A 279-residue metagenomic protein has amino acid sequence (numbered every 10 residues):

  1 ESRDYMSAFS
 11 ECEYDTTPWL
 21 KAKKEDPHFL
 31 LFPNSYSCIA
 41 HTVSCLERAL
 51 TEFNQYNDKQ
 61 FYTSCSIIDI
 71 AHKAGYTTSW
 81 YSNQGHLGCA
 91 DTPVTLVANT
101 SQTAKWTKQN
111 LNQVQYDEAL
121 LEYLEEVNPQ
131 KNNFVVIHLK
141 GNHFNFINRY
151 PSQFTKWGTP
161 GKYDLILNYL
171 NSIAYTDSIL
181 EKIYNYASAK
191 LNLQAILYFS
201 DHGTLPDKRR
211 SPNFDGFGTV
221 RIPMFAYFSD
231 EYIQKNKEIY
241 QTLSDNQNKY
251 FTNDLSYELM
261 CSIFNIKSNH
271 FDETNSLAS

Functional and structural regions predicted by a protein language model:
E1-D4, L20-K24, A71, I137 (+7 more regions): Proline/Glycine/Serine-rich low-complexity intrinsically disordered segments that serve as flexible stalks/linkers
E1-W157, T252-N253, E258-S276: Active-site-proximal alpha/beta segments of enzymes that process anionic O-linked groups
S2-R3, A174, G203-L205: A short, conserved beta-strand element in the Rossmann-like catalytic core that flanks the donor/metal-binding loop
E11, D15, S188, N192-L193 (+3 more regions): Histidine-centered active-site microenvironments of extracellular/periplasmic hydrolases and transferases
L30-F32, I179, T204-R209, C261: Short amphipathic alpha-helical surface micro-motifs
D58-C65, K162-T176, P212-V220, I233-M260 (+1 more regions): A short beta-strand-to-alpha-helix junction
T77-L87, L180-I183, L243-N248: Short secondary-structure transition/capping segments
L121-N128, W157-F199, A226, Q247-T252 (+1 more regions): A long, amphipathic alpha-helix that forms part of the scaffold/cap immediately adjacent to metal-dependent active
